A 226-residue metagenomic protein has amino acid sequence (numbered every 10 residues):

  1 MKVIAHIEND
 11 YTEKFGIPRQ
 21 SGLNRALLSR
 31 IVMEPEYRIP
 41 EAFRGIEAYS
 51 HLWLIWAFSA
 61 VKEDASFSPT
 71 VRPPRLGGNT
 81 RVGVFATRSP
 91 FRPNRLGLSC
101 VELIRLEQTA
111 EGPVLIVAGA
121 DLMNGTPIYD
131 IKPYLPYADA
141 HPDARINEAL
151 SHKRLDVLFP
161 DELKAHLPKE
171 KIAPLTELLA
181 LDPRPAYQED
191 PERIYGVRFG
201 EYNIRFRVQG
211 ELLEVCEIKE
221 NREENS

Functional and structural regions predicted by a protein language model:
M1-E41, I46-A48, Y134-L178, R193: Arg/Lys-rich, positively charged N-terminal/basic patches that mediate binding to nucleic acids
M1-V3, F91-V101, G200: Short coil-to-beta-strand transition motifs
E8, V101-I104: Conserved positions in beta-strands of structured domains
T12, L106-G112, L122: Short, conserved beta-turn/loop elements at beta-strand boundaries and strand-helix junctions
R44-G97, Y187-P191: Active-site-adjacent substructure of cysteine-protease-like catalytic cores
A110-A120, E214-E217: Short, solvent-exposed secondary-structure boundary/capping segments
L115-N147: Flexible glycine-rich active-site/ligand-binding loops centered on an Asp-His dyad
M123, Q209-S226: Enriched for short, Lys/Arg-rich terminal
